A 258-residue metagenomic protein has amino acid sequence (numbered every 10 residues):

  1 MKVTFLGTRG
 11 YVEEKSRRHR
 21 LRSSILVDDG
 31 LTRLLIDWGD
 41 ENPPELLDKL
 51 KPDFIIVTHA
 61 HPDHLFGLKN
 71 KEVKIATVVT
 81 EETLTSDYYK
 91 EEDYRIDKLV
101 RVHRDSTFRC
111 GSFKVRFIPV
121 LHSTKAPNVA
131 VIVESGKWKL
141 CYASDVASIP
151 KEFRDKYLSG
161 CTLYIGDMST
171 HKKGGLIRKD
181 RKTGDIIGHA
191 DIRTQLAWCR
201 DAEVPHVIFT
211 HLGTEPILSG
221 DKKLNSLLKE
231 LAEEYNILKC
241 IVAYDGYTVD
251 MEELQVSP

Functional and structural regions predicted by a protein language model:
M1-D48, P127-S144, L163: Conserved beta-strand hairpin/beta-sheet module of binuclear metal-dependent hydrolase folds, prominently
T8-G10, D37-E41, A60, V120-H122 (+4 more regions): Active-site metal-binding loops of divalent metal-dependent hydrolases
R18, T124, G188-H189: A conditional alpha-helix N-cap/helix-loop micro-motif detector
L34, G39-T80, G160-Y164: Active-site metal-binding motif and surrounding structural segment of the metallo-beta-lactamase
E45-K49, F108-G111, F153-Y157: Short amphipathic alpha-helix with an adjacent loop that forms part of the alpha/beta core around
L46, F66-I75, K90-E91, I217-L228: Metal-dependent catalytic neighborhoods of phosphoester/phosphodiester hydrolases
V79-V129, E134-G136, C240-A243, M251-E252: Metallo-beta-lactamase
P150-Y247: Cap/insert and terminal regions of metallo-dependent hydrolase folds
